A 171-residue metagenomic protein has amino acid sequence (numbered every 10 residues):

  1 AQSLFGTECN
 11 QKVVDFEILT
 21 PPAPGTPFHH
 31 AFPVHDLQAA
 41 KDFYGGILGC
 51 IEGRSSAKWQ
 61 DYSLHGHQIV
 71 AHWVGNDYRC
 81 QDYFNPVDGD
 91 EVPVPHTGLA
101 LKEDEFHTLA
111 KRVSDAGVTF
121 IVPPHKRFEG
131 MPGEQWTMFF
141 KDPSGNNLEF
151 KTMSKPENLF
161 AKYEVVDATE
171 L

Functional and structural regions predicted by a protein language model:
A1-P21, A110-L171: Vicinal oxygen chelate
F16-L19, Q81-V87: Short beta-strand/turn micro-motifs at beta-sheet edges
P22, Q60-D61, P86-G89, E129-G130: Short secondary-structure boundary/capping segments
T26-H35, S63, Y83-V113, Q135-K141 (+1 more regions): Vicinal oxygen chelate
F32-Y78: Core segments of cupin and vicinal oxygen chelate
I51, C80-F84, L159-K162: A short, polar/proline- and glycine-enriched secondary-structure boundary/capping micro-motif
K58, H67, D90-P95, A116-V118: A generic structural signal for short beta-strands and their flanking turns/coil linkers
W73-N85, G98, V118: A contiguous binding-surface segment within folded domains or other stable secondary-structure elements
